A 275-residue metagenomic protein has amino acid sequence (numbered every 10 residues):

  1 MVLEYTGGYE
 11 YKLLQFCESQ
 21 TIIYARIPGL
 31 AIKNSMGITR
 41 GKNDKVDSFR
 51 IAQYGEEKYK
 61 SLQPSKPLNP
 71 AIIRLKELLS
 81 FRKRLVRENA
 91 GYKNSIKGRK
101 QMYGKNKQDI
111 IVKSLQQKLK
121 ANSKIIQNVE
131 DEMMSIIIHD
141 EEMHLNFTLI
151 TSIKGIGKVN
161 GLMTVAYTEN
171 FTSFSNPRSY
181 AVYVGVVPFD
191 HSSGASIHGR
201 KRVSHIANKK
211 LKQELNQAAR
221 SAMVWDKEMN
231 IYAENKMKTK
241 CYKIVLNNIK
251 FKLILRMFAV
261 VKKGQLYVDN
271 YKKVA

Functional and structural regions predicted by a protein language model:
M1-Y9: Short glycine-rich phosphate-binding loop at a beta-alpha junction
E10-Q20: Short Gly/Thr/Asp-enriched flexible loops that form oxyanion-binding sites at enzyme active sites
E18-S19, Y24-A25, G29-L149: Long, charge-rich intrinsically disordered scaffolds of nucleic-acid metabolism proteins
K58-Q63, N170-S173, S221-M229, R256-D269: Short helix-capping/linker segments at secondary-structure and domain boundaries
S152, K158, L162-K243: Phosphate-backbone recognition surface of nucleic-acid-processing proteins
A195-G199, Y232-A275: Low-complexity, acidic/Ser/Thr- and charged residue-rich accessory regions of DNA metabolism proteins
